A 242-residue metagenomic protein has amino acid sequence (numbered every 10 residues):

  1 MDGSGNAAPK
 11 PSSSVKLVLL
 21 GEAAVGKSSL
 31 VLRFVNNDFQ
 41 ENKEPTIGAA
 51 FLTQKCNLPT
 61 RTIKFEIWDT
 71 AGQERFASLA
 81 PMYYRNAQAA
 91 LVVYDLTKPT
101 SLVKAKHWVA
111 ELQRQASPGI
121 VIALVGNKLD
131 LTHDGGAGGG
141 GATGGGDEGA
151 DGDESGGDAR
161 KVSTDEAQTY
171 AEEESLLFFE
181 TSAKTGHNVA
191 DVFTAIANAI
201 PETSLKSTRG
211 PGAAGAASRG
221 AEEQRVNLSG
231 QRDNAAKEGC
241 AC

Functional and structural regions predicted by a protein language model:
M1-A24, T62, G119-C242: Conserved P-loop small GTPase signature centered on TRAFAC-class small GTPases
L17, V25, L30, G48 (+6 more regions): Residue-level signature of catalytic and energy-coupling elements of molecular machines, predominantly ATP/GTP-dependent
S28-Q40: A conserved segment at the C-terminal end of the G1
N42-L79: Switch I (G2) and immediately adjacent beta-strands of P-loop GTPase domains
A71, T97, K184: Adenine-nucleotide cofactor-binding loop residues
E74, T100, L131-H133: Short, solvent-exposed loop/turn segments at secondary-structure junctions
F76-P99, A105, V109-Q115: Inter-motif core of Ras-like GTPase G domains
